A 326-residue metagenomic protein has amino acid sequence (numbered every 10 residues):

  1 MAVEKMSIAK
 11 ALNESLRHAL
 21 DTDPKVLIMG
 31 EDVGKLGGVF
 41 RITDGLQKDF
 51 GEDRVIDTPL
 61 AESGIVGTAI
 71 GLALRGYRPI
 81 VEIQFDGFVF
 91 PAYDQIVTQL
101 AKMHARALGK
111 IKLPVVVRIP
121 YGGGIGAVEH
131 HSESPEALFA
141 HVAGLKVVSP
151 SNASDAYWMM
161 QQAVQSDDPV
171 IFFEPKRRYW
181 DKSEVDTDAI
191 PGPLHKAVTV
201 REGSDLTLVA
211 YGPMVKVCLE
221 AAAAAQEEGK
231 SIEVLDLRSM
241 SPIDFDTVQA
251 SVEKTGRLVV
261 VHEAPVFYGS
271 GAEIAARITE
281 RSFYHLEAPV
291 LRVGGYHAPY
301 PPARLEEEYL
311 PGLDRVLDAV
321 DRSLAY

Functional and structural regions predicted by a protein language model:
M1-P169, F173, E308: Thiamine diphosphate
V33, R41-D49, E62, K110-R118 (+1 more regions): Thiamine diphosphate
